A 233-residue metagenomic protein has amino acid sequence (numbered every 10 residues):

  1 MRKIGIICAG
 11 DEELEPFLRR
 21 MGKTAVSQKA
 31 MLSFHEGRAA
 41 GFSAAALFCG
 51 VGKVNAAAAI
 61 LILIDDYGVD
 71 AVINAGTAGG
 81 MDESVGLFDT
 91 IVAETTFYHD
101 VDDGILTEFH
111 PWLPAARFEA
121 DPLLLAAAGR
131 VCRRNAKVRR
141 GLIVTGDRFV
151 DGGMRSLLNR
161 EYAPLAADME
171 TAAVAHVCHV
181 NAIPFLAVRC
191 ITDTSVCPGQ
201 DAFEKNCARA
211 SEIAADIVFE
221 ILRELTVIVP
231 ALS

Functional and structural regions predicted by a protein language model:
R2-K3, Q28-S233: Glycine-rich phosphate- or other oxyanion-binding loops that anchor nucleotides, phosphorylated ligands
K3-M21: Short, conserved "active-site rim" segments that organize catalytic pockets and cofactor/ligand binding
T24: Nucleotide and nucleotide-moiety/phosphate-recognizing core
